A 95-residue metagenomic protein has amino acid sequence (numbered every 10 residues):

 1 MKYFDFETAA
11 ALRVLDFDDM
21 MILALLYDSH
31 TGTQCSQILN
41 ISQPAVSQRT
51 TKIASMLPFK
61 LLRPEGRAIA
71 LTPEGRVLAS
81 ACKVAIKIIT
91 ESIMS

Functional and structural regions predicted by a protein language model:
M1-A11: Short, Lys/Arg-enriched N-terminal segment that forms or immediately precedes the first helix of a structured domain
A9-A24, S29, R76-A79, K83: Short alpha-helical elements of helix-turn-helix
A24-N40: Short helix-boundary/capping micro-motifs
S29, I38, K52-K60: Residue cluster at the C-terminal edge of the helix-turn-helix DNA-binding motif
S42, R49-K52: Residues within the DNA-recognition helix of helix-turn-helix
A54-P73: A short LG(V/I)-centered, amphipathic sequence patch enriched for acidic residue(s) preceding the LG motif
M56-L57, L61, V77-S95: Alpha-helical linker/hinge and terminal dimerization helices associated with HTH transcriptional regulators
